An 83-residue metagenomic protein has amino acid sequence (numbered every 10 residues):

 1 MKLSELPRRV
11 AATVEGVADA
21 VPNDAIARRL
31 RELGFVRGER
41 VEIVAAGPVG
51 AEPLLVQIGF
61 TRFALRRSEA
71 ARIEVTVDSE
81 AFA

Functional and structural regions predicted by a protein language model:
M1, A12-E15, V41: Small-residue-enriched segments and motifs
M1-L3, V75: Cytosolic, membrane-proximal regulatory domains of ion/volume homeostasis and mechanosensation machinery
L3, L30-G34: Short, surface-exposed secondary-structure edge patches
R8-V21: Short, basic/aromatic beta-hairpin or loop at an interaction surface
V10-A12, P48-A83: C-terminal structural segments of small proteins and small subunits
N23-R29: Short alpha-helix capping/helix-loop boundary micro-motifs
